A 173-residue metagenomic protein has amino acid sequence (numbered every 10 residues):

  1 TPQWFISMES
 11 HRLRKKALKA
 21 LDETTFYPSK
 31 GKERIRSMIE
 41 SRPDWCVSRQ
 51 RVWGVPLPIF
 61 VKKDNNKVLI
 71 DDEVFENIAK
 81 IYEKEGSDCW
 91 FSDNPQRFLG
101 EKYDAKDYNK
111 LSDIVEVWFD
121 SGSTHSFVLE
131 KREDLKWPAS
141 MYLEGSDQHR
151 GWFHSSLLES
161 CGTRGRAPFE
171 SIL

Functional and structural regions predicted by a protein language model:
T1-L173: Structured secondary-structure scaffolds
